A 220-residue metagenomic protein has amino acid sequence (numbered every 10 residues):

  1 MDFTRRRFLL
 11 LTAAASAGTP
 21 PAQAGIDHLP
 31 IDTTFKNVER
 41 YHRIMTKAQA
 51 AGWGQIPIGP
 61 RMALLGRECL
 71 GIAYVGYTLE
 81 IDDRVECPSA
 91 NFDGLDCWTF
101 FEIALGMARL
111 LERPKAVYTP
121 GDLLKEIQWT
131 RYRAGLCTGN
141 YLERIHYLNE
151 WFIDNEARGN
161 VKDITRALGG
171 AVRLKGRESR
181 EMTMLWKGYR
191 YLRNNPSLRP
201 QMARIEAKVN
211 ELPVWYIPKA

Functional and structural regions predicted by a protein language model:
D2, R7-A24: N-terminal export signals
P20-I44: C-terminal segment of N-terminal export signals and the immediately downstream linker at the start of the mature
T33, Q49, W53, P57-E80 (+1 more regions): Sequence/structural signature of beta-propeller domains
I44-K47, Q201: Charge-rich, solvent-exposed alpha-helical interaction surfaces
Y74-L212: Acidic/His-rich structured neighborhood in mature extracellular/periplasmic domains
P213-A220: Active-site-adjacent substructure of cysteine-protease-like catalytic cores
